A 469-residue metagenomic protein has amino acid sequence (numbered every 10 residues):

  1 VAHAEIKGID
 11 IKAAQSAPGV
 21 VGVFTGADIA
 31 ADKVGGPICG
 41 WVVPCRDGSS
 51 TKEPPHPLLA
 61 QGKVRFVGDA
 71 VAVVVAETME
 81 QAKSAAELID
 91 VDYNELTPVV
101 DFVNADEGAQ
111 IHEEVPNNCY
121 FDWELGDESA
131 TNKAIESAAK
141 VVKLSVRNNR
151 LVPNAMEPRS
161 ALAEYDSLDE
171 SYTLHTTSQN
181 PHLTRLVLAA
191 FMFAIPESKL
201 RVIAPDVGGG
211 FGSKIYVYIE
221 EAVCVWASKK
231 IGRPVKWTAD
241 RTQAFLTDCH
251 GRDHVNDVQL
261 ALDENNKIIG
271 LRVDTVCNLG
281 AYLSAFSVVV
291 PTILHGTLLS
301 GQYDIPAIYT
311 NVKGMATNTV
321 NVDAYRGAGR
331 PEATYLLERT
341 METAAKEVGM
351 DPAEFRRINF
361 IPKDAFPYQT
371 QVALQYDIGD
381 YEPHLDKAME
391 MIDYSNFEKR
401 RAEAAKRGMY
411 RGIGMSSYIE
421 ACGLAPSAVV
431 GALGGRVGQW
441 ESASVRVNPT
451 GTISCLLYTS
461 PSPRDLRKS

Functional and structural regions predicted by a protein language model:
V1-N117, V141-L144, K230: Flexible, low-hydrophobicity surface segments
A17, G26-A27, W41, A194-K199 (+5 more regions): C-terminal catalytic domains of large/alpha subunits in multi-subunit enzymes
I29, S178-P181, P205-G210, A239-C249 (+3 more regions): Acidic, glycine-rich active-site loops and adjacent beta-strand->loop/helix elements that engage anionic groups
V34-C39, A85-L88, R185-V187, F211-V217 (+6 more regions): Short acidic, glycine/serine/threonine-rich loops at helix termini
G40-Q81, G212-E264, V322-T343, E347 (+2 more regions): Glycine-rich and small/hydrophobic secondary-structure elements
W41, R46-P54, N118-A161, D253-T340 (+1 more regions): Glycine-rich loop/linker segments at domain edges
I111-M192, F360-T452: Helix-loop-helix junctions that connect adjacent transmembrane helices in secondary transporters/permeases, recognized
Y458-D465: Conserved small/polar residues in nucleotide/adenosyl-binding loops
